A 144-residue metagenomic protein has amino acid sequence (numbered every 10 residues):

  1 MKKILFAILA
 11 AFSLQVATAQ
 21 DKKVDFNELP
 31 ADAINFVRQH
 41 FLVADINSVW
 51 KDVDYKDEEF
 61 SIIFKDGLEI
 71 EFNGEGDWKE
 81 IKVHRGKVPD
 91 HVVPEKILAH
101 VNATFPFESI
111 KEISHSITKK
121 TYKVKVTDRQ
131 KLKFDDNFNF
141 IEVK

Functional and structural regions predicted by a protein language model:
M1-V24, V37: Bacterial Sec-dependent N-terminal signal peptides
Q20-K144: Interaction-mediating elements
